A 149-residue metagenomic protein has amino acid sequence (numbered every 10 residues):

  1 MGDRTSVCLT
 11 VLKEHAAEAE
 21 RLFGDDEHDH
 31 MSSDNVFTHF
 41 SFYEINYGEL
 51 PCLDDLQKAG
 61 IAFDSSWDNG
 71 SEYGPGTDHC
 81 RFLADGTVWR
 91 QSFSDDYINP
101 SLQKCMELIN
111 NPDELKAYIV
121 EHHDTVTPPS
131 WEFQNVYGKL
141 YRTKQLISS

Functional and structural regions predicted by a protein language model:
M1-S33, I147-S148: Short, extreme N-terminal segment that most often corresponds to the first beta-strand
V7-L9, F37-T38, I61-F63: Hydrophobic beta-strand segments of well-ordered beta-sheets in folded domains
R21-D54: N-terminal interaction modules that seed assembly of large macromolecular complexes
S41-S149: Charged interaction segments
